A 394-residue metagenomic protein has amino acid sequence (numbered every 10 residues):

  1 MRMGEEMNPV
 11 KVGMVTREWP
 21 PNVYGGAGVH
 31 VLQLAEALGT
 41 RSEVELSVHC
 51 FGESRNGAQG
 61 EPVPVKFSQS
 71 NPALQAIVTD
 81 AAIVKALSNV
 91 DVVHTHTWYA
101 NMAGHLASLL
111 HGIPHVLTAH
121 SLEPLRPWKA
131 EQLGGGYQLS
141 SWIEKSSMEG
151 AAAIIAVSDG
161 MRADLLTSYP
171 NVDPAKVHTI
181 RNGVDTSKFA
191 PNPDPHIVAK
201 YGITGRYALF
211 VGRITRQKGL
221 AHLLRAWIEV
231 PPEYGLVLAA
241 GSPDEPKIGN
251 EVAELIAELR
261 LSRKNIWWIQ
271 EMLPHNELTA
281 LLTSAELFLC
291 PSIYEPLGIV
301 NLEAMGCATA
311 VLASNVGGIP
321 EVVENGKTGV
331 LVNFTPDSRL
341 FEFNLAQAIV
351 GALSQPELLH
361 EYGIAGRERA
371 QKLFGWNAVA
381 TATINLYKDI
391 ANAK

Functional and structural regions predicted by a protein language model:
V29, R206-E229, N250: A conserved mid-protein helix/loop that constitutes part of the nucleotide-sugar donor-binding site
T95-A100, A119: Short His-centered aromatic/hydrophobic patch
G160, G183: Carbohydrate-associated surface elements
G249-M272: Nucleotide-activated donor-binding/catalytic signature segment of Leloir-type glycosyltransferases, i.e., the conserved
A280-A285: Short alpha-helical donor nucleotide-sugar binding micro-motif in glycosyltransferases
L287, A310-A313, V323: Short hydrophobic beta-strand element within catalytic cores of glycosyltransferases and related nucleotide-activated
I293: Aromatic "clamp/platform" in nucleotide-sugar-dependent glycosyltransferases that forms part of the donor/acceptor
P320-V350, L358: Change "using UDP/GDP/dTDP sugars" to "using nucleotide sugars
